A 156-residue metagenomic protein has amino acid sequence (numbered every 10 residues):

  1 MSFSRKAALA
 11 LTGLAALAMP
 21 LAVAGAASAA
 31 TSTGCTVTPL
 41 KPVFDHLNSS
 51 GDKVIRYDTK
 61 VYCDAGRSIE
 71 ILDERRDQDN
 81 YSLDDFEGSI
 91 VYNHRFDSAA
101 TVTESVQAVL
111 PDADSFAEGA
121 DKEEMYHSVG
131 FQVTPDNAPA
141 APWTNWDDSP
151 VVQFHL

Functional and structural regions predicted by a protein language model:
M1-A29: Secretory targeting and sorting signals
A29-L156: Post-signal peptide N-terminal regions of Sec-secreted extracellular proteins
